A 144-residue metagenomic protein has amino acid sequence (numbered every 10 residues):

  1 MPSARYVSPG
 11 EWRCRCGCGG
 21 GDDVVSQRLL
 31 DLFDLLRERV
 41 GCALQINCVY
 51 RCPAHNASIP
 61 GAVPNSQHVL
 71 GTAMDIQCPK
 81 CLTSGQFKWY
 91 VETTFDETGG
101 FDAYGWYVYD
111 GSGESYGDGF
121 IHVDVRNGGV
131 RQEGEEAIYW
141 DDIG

Functional and structural regions predicted by a protein language model:
M1-R39, Y116, R126-G144: Extracytoplasmic cell-surface/polysaccharide-interacting catalytic and binding patches
C14-C18, C42, C52, C81: Disulfide-bonded cysteines in secreted/extracellular proteins and peptides
C16, V63-P64: Aromatic-rich, lipid-facing transmembrane alpha helices and their immediate juxtamembrane interface loops in integral
G20-V24, V49-H55, W89-F95: Short linear motifs at secondary-structure transitions and domain/linker junctions
V25-L32, C42, H55, T72 (+1 more regions): Amphipathic alpha-helical interface surfaces
Q27-L29, H55-I59, D96-F101: Short amphipathic alpha-helical surface micro-motifs
D34-G61: Extended, low-complexity, intrinsically disordered C-terminal regulatory tails of eukaryotic serine/threonine kinases
P64-N65, V69-M74, C78-G144: Catalytic cores and adjacent binding grooves of peptidoglycan-active enzymes
